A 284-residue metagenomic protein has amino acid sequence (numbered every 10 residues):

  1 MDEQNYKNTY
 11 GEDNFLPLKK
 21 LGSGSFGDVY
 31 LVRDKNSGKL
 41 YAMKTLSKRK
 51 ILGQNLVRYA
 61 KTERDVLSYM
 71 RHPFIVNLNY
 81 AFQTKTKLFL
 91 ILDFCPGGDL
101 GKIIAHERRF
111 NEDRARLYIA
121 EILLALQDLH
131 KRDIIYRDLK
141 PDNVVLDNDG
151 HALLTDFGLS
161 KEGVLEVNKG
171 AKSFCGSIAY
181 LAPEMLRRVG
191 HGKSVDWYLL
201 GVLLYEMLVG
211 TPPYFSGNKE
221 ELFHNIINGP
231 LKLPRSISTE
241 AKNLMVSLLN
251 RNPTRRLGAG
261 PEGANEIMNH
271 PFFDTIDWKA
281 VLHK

Functional and structural regions predicted by a protein language model:
D28: Conserved N-lobe ATP-binding subsite of Hanks-type protein kinase domains, especially the beta3 VAIK lysine
T45-M70: Conserved N-lobe beta3->alphaC-helix segment of eukaryotic protein kinase catalytic domains
Y80-A81: A short, aromatic-enriched beta-strand patch in the conserved N-lobe beta-sheet of the protein kinase catalytic domain
T86-D99: Conserved short submotifs of the Hanks-type protein kinase catalytic core that shape the nucleotide-binding pocket
G101-F110: AlphaC helix of the protein kinase catalytic domain
Y118-I119: Activation segment signature within eukaryotic-like protein kinase domains
